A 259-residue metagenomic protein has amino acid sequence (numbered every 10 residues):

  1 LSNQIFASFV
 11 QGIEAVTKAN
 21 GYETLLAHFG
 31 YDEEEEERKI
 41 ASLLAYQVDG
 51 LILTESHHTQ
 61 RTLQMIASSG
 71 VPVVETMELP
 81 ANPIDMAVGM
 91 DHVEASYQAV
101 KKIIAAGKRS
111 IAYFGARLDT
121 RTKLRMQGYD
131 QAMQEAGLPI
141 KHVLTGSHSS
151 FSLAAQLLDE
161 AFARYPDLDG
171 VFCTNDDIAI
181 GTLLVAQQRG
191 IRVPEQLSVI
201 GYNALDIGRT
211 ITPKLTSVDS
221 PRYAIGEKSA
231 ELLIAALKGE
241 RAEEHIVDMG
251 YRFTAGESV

Functional and structural regions predicted by a protein language model:
L1-A15: N-terminal winged-helix
L1-N3, G30-Y31, H57, A116-T120: Short histidine/acidic/glycine/proline-rich micro-motifs that form metal- and phosphate-coordinating active-site loops
G12-E23, R38-L44, Q60, A67-E75 (+1 more regions): Bacterial carbohydrate/catabolite-sensing allosteric modules
T24-H28: Short beta-strand->loop structural element characteristic of the AMP-binding/adenylate-forming
G30-E33, T54-T59, D177: Short beta->alpha connector loops
L51: Intrinsically disordered, low-complexity polar regions and short flexible loop motifs
